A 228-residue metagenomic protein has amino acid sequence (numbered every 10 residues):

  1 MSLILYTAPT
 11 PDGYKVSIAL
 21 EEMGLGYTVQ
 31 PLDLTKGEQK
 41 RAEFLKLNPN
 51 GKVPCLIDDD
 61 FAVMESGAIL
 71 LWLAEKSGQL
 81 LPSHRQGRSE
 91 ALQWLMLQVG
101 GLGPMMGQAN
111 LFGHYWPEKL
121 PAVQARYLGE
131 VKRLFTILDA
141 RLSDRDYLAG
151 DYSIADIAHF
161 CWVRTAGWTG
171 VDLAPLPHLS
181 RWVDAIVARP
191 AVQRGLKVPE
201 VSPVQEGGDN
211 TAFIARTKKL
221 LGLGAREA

Functional and structural regions predicted by a protein language model:
M1-A125, G129, D139, I214 (+1 more regions): GST-like domain detector, emphasizing the conserved glutathione-binding G-site in the N-terminal thioredoxin-like
Y14, E21, G167, A188 (+1 more regions): Short polybasic/polar patches that bind polyanions
D33, I154, P199-S202: Short, solvent-exposed turn/loop segments enriched in Gly/Ser/Thr/Pro and often Arg
G37, V183, P203-V204: Generic structural signal for helix capping and beta-alpha/helix-loop junctions
M96, L111, D184, E200-V201: Short amphipathic alpha-helical surface patches that mediate protein-protein
G101-G195, E227-A228: GST-like fold's C-terminal all-alpha helical module
P199-A228: Acidic/histidine-enriched, glycine/proline-rich intrinsically disordered or flexible terminal extensions
